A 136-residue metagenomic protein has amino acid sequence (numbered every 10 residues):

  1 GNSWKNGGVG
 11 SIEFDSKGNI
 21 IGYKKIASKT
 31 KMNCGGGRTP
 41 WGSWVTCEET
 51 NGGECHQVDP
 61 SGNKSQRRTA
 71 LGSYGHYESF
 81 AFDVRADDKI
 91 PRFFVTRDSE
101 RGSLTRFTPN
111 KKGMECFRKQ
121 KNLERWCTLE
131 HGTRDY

Functional and structural regions predicted by a protein language model:
G1-Y136: Sequence/structural signature of beta-propeller domains
